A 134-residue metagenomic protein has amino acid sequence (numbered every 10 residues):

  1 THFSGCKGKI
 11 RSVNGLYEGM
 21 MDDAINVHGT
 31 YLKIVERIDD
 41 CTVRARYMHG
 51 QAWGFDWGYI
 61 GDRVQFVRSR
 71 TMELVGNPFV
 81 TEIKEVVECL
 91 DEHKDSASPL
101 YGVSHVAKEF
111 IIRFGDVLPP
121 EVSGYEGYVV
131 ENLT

Functional and structural regions predicted by a protein language model:
T1-T134: Extracellular/periplasmic carbohydrate-active domains that bind, remodel, or depolymerize complex polysaccharides
